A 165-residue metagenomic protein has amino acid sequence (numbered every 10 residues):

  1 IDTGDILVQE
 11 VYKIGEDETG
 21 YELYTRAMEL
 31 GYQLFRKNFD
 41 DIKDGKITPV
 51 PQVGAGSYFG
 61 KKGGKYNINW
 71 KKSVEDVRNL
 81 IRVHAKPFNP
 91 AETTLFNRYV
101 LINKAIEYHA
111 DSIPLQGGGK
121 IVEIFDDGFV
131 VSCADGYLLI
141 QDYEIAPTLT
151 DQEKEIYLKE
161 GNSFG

Functional and structural regions predicted by a protein language model:
I1-Y58: Donor/substrate-binding cores of folate-linked one-carbon enzymes
G4, A55-G56, Y66, V100 (+1 more regions): Change "...and in nucleic-acid phosphodiester-cleaving endonucleases..." to "...and in nucleic-acid processing enzymes
L7, K61-G63, I124: Short, solvent-exposed coil/turn segments
Y12, Y21-Y24, Y32, Y58 (+6 more regions): Sequence-level detector for tyrosine residue identity
K61-K72: Acyl-group handling in specialized metabolite and lipid biosynthesis
W70-G165: An anion-binding loop in the catalytic cleft
